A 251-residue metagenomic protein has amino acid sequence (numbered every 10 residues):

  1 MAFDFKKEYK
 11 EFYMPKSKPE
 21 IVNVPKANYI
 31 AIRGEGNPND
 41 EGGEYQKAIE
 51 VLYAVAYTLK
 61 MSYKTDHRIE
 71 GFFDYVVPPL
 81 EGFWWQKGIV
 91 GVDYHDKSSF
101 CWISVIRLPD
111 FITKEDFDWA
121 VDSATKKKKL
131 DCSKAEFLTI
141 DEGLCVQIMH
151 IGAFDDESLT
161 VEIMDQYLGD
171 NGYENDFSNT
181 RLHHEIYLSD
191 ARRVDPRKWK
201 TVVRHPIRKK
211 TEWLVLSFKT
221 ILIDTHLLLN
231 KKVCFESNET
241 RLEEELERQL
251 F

Functional and structural regions predicted by a protein language model:
M1-W213: A solvent-exposed interaction/effector surface
V215-F218, T225: Short, basic, low-complexity termini and linkers enriched in Ser/Thr/Gly/Pro that act as targeting/leader peptides
D224-H226, N230: Intrinsic-disorder-associated, low-complexity terminal segments enriched in Asp/Asn/His/Tyr and depleted of Lys/Arg
L246-L250: Short, intrinsically disordered C-terminal tails of secreted or membrane-associated proteins
